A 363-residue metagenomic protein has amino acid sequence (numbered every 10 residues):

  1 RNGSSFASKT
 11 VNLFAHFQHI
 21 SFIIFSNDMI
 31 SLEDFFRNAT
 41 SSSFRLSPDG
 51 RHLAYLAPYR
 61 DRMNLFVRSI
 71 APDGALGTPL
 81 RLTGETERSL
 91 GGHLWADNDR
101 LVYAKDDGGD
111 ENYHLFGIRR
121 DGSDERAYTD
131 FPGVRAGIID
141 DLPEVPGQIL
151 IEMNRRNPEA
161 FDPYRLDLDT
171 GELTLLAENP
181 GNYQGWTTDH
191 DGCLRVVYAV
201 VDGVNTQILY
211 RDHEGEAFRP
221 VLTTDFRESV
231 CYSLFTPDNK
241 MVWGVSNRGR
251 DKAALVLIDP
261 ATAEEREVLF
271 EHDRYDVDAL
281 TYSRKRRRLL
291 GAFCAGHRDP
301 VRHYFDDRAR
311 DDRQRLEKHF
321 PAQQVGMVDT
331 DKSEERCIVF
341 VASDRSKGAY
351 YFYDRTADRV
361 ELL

Functional and structural regions predicted by a protein language model:
R1-V11: Extreme N-terminal basic, low-complexity initiation segments that serve as generic localization/processing leaders
F6, F14-F17, F22-F25: Aromatic (phenylalanine/tyrosine) cluster motif
D28-M29: Sequence/structural signature of beta-propeller modules and their immediately flanking N-terminal secretory/stalk
F36-S43, P48-H52, L56-R68, G77-L80 (+2 more regions): Peripheral, non-catalytic segments that deliver or gate enzyme domains
A71: Histidine-rich, glycine-flanked metal-binding segment
